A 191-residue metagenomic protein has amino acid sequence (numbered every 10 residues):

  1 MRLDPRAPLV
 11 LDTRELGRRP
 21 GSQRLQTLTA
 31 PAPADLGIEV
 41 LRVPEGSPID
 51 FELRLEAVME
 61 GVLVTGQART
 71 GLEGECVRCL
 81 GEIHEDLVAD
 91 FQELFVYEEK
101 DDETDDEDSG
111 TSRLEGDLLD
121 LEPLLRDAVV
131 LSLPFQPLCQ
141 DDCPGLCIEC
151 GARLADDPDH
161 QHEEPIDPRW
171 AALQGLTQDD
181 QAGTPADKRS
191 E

Functional and structural regions predicted by a protein language model:
M1-E191: Structured interface patches
